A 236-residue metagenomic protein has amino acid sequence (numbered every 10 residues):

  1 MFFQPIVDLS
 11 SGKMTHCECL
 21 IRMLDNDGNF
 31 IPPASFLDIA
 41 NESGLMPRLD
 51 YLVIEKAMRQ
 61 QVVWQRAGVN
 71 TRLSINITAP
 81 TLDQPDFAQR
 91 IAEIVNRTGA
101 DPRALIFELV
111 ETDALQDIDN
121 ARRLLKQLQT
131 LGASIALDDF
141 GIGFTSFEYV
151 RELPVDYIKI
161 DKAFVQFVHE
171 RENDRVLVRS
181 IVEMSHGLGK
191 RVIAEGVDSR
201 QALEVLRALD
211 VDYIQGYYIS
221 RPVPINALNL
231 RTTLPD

Functional and structural regions predicted by a protein language model:
M1-A100, T112, K126-Q127, F147 (+1 more regions): Bacterial c-di-GMP phosphodiesterase EAL domain
L9-K13, N26-D27, Q61, T78-P85 (+2 more regions): EAL-family c-di-GMP phosphodiesterase catalytic domain
L37, R90-I94, R123-K126, E152-P154 (+2 more regions): Glycine-rich, phosphate-binding/catalytic loops in enzymes
